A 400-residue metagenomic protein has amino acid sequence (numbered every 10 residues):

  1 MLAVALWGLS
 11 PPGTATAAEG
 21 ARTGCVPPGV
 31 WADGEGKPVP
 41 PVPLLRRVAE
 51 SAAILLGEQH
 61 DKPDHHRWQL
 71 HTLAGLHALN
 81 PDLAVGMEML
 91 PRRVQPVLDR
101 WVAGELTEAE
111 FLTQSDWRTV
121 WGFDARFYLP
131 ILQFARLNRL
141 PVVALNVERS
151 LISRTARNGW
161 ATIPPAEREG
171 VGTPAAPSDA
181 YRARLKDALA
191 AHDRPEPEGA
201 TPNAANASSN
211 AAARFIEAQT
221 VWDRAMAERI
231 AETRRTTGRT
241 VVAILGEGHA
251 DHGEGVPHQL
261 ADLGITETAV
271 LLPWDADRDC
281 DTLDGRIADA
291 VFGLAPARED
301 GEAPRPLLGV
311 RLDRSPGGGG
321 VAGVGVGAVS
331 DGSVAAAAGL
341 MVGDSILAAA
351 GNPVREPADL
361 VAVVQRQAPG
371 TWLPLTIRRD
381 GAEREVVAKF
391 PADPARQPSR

Functional and structural regions predicted by a protein language model:
V4, G13-S51: N- or domain-start disorder-to-order transition segments that initiate the globular core
G36-K37, P41-A78: Zymogen propeptides
K62-R67, G75-G86, R92-A103: Membrane-embedded segments
P96-T233: A substrate-binding/cap region within the structured catalytic cores of diverse enzymes
A135, M341, L347, V361-R400: PDZ-domain C-terminal substructure recognizer with occasional recognition of PDZ-binding tails
H252-L294: Extended hydrophobic/aromatic segments used for targeting, binding, or gating
L283-D331, R366, V387-R400: PDZ/PDZ-like peptide-tail recognition elements
A335-P357: Conserved PDZ fold ligand-binding element
